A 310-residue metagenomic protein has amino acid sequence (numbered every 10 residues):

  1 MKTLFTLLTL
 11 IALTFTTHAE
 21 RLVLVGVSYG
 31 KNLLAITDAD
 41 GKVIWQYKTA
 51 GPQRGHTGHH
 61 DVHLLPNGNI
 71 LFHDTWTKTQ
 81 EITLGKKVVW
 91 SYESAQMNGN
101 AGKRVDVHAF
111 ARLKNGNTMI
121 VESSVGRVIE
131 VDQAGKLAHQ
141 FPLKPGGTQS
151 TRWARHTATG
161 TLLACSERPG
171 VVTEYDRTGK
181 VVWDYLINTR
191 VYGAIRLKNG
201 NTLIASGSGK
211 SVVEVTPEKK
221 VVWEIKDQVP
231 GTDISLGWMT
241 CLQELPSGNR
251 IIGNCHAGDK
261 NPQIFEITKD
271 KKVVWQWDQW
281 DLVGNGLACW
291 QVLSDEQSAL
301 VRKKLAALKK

Functional and structural regions predicted by a protein language model:
F5-T14: Bacterial N-terminal signal peptides
A19-K310: Histidine-/acidic-rich catalytic cores in large beta-rich domains
